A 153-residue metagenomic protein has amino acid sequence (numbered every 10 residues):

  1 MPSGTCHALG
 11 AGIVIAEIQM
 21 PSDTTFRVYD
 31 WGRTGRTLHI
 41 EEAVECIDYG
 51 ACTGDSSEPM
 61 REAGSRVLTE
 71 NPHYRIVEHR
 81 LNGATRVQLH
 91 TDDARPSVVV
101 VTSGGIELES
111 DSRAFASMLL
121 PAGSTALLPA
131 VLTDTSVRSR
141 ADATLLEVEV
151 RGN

Functional and structural regions predicted by a protein language model:
G4-T24, P121, A130-N153: Ligand-binding loop in jelly-roll beta-barrel domains
T24-H90, P96: C-terminal amphipathic alpha-helical segment
P59-E62, S110-S117: Short, glycine- and charge-enriched coil/turn segments that flank and shape catalytic ligand pockets
L81-R113, A122-G123: Glycine- and acidic-residue-biased ligand/ion/polar-headgroup-sensing regions
T125-L127: Short, surface-exposed beta-strand/beta-hairpin micro-motifs centered on an aromatic residue
